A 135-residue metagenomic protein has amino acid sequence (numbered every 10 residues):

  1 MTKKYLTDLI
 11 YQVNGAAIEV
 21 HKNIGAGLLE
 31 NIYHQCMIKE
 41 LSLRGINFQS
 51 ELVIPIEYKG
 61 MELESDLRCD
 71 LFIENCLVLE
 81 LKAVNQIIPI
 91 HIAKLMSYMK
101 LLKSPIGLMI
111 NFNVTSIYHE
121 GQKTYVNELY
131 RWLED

Functional and structural regions predicted by a protein language model:
M1-N47, I106, K123-D135: Solvent-exposed, charged helical/coil patches that constitute nucleic-acid or partner-interaction surfaces
G25, C69-I87, Y98: Conserved catalytic cores of phosphodiester-cleaving nucleases, focusing on short active-site segments
S42-K59: A short acidic/basic microdomain associated with nuclease active sites
K82-R131: Nucleic-acid nuclease catalytic cores
